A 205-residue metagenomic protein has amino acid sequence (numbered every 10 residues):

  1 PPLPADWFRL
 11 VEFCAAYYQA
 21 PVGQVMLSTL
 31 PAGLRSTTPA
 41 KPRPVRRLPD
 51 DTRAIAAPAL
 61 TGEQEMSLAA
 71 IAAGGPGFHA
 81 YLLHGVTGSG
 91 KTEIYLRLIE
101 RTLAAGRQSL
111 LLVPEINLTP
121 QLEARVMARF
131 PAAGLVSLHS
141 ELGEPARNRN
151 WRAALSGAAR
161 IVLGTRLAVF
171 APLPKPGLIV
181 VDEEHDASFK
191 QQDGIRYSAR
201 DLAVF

Functional and structural regions predicted by a protein language model:
P1-F205: Accessory, non-ATPase domains that flank or precede helicase/AAA+ motor cores in DNA-metabolism machines
